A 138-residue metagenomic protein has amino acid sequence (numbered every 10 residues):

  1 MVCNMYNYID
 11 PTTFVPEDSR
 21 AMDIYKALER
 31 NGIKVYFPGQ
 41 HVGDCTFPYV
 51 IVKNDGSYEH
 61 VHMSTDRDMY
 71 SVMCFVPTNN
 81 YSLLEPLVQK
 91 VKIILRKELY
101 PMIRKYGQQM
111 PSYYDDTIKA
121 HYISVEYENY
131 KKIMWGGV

Functional and structural regions predicted by a protein language model:
M1-H62, S82, P86: Small/polar-rich, solvent-exposed N-terminal microdomains that initiate assembly or binding
I24, L28, I33-V35, V50-V52 (+4 more regions): Hydrophobic beta-strand residues in large extracellular and virion-surface proteins
D44-Y49, D66, T117-Y122: A short, glycine/Asx- and small/polar-enriched loop/turn that sits immediately N-terminal to a beta-strand
S64-N80, A120-K132: Oligomerization/assembly interface segments of phage tail-like spikes and tubes
R67-Y70, V88-Q89, G137-V138: Short intrinsically disordered coil segments
M73-Y100: Mid-chain, well-packed structural core segment of small domains
K92-V138: Acidic-leaning, charged glycine-interspersed low-complexity segments
